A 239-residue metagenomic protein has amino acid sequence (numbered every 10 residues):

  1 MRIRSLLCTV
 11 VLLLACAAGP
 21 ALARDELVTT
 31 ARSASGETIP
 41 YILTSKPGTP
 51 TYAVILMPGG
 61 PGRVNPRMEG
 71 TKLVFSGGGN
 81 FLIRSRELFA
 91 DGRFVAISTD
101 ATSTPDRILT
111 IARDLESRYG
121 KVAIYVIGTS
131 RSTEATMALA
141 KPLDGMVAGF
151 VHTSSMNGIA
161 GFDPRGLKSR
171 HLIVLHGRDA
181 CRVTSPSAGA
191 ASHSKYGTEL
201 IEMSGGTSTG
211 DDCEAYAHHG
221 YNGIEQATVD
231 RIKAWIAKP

Functional and structural regions predicted by a protein language model:
C8-A17: Bacterial N-terminal signal peptides
A23-T49: N-terminal cap/lid segment of alpha/beta-hydrolase-fold proteins
K46-L88: Short, surface-exposed "cap/lid" segments of acyl-processing enzymes
A53, A90-I97: A fold-wide structural signal in alpha/beta-hydrolase
G78-S85, S98-G120, Y125-V126: Alpha/beta-hydrolase active-site loop
R113-S169: Primarily recognizes the serine-hydrolase "nucleophile elbow" in alpha/beta-hydrolase and SGNH/GDSL folds
A148-S208: The feature captures the conserved acid-bearing segment of alpha/beta-hydrolase catalytic domains
T198-P239: C-terminal catalytic histidine-bearing segment of alpha/beta-hydrolase fold enzymes
